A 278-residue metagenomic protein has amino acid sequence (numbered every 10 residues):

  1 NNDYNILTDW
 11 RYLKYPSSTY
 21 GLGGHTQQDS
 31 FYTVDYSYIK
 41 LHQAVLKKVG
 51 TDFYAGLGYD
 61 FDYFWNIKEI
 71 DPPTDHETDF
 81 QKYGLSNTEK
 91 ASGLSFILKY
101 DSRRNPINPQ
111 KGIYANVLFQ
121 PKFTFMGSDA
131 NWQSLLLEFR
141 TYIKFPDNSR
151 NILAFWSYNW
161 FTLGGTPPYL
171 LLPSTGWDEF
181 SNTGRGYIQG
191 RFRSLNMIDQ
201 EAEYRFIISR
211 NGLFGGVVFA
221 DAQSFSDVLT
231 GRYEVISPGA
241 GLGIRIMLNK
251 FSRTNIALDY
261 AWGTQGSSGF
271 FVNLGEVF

Functional and structural regions predicted by a protein language model:
N1-K90, S95, G176, G190-S194 (+3 more regions): Gram-negative/organellar outer-membrane beta-barrel architecture
N2-I6, T51-A55, N105-I107, P146-R150 (+2 more regions): Repeated loop/turn-to-beta-strand initiation elements of outer-membrane beta-barrel proteins
T8-G24, L57-Y63, I113-P121, L137 (+5 more regions): Transmembrane beta-barrel strands of outer-membrane/channel proteins
S18-H25, I67-T74, P109-K111, G127-Q133 (+3 more regions): Outer-membrane beta-barrel translocator domains and adjoining extracellular loop/strand segments of Gram-negative
G24-D29, E77-K82, K99, F119-K122 (+2 more regions): Extracytoplasmic loops and strand-loop junctions of Gram-negative outer membrane beta-barrel proteins
L41-K47, Y59, F96-Y100, L137-I143 (+5 more regions): Residues on the lipid-exposed face of transmembrane beta-strands in outer-membrane beta-barrel proteins
W65-N66, I70-H76, K82-S92, N148-R150 (+5 more regions): Outer-membrane beta-barrel transmembrane domain signature
N105-S209, F214: C-terminal outer-membrane beta-barrel translocator/porin domains of Gram-negative envelope proteins and their
